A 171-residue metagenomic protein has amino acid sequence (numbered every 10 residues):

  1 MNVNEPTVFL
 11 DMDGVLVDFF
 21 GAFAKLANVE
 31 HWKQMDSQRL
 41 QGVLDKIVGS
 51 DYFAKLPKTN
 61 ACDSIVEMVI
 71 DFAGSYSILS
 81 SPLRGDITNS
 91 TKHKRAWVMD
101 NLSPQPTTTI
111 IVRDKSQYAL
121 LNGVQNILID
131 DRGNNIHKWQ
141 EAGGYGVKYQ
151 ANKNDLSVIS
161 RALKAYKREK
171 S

Functional and structural regions predicted by a protein language model:
M1-S50, E141: Active-site neighborhood of HAD-like aspartate-dependent phosphohydrolases
T7, T109-W139: Conserved Lys-Pro-Asp/Glu-containing loop-to-beta segment of HAD-superfamily phosphomonoesterases, centered on
D11, L79-S81, I129: Short hydrophobic segments within beta-strands
V17-F20, K25, Y76, G85-N89 (+3 more regions): Short catalytic/ligand-binding loop motif for oxyanion handling, primarily in non-cytosolic enzymes, centered on
F53-K58, C62-K92, V98: Substrate-recognition element of Asp-dependent hydrolases with the DxDx(T/V) motif
S80-R84, T109-Q117, A151: Acidic carboxylate-rich catalytic motifs and surrounding loops in phosphoryl-/glycosyl-chemistry enzymes
K94-I110, A165-K170: Structural recognition of alpha->loop->beta junctions
N126-A165: Acidic, Mg2+-coordinating phosphoryl-transfer loop and its flanking beta/alpha structural elements, shared across
